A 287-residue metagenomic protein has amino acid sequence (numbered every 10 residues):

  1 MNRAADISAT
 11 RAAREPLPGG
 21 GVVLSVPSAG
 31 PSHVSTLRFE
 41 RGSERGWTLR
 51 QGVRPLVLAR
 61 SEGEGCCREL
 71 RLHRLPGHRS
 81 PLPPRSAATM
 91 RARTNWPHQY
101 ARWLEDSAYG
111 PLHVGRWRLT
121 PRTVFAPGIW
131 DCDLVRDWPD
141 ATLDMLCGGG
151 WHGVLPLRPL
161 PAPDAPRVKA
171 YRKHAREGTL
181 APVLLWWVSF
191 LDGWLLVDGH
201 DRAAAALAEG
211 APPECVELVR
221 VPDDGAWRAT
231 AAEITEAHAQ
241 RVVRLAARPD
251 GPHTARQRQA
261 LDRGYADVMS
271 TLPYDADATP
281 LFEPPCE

Functional and structural regions predicted by a protein language model:
M1-R3, E177: Composition-driven recognition of long, C-terminal low-complexity regions enriched in serine/threonine
R3-A13, L24: Extended, charged low-complexity regulatory segments
P16-G20, L24-L195, E214: Short alpha-helix boundary/capping and kink motifs at helix termini
V188-F190, E217-D224: Short beta-alpha junction loops
G193-A208: A sequence-level detector for short glycine-anchored, His/Arg-bearing signature motifs that mark catalytic or binding
E209-P213: Ligand-binding loop in jelly-roll beta-barrel domains
P222-E287: Amphipathic, charge-rich alpha-helical segments that serve as recognition/docking helices
